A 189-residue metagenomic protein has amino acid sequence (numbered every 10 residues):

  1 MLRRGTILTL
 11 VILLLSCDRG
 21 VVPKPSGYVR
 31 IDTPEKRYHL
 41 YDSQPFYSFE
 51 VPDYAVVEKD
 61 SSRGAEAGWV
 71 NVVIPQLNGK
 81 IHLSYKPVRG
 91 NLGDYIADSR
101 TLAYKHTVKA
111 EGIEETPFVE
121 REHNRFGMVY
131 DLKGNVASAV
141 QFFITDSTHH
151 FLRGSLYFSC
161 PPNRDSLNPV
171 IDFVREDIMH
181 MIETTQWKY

Functional and structural regions predicted by a protein language model:
R3-T9: Sec-dependent signal peptide recognition, specifically the positively charged N-region followed immediately by
L13-S16: C-terminal motif of bacterial Sec signal peptides marking the signal peptidase cleavage site
D18-K24: Bacterial lipoprotein signal-peptidase II cleavage site
P25-F46: Post-signal peptide N-terminal segment of mature Sec-exported envelope proteins
Q44-A97, T101: Secretory pathway targeting signatures of secreted, lumenal, and periplasmic proteins
D98-R153: Signature of long, low-cysteine stretches enriched in small and polar/charged residues
S155-Y189: Surface-exposed amphipathic alpha-helical segments
